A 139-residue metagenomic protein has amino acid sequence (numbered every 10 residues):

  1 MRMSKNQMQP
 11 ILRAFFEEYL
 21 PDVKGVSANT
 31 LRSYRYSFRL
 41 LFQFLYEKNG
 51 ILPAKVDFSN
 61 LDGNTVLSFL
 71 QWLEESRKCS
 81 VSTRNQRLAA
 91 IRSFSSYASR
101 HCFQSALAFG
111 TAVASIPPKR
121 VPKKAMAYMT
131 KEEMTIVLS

Functional and structural regions predicted by a protein language model:
M1-Q9: Acidic, low-complexity proline/glycine-rich segments
R2, A14-N29, R35, R39-A125: N-terminal core-binding DNA-recognition domain of tyrosine recombinases/integrases
R13, F38, T130-M134: A structural signal for well-ordered alpha-helical scaffolds and beta->alpha junctions
R120-L138: DNA breakage-rejoining catalytic core of tyrosine-based enzymes
